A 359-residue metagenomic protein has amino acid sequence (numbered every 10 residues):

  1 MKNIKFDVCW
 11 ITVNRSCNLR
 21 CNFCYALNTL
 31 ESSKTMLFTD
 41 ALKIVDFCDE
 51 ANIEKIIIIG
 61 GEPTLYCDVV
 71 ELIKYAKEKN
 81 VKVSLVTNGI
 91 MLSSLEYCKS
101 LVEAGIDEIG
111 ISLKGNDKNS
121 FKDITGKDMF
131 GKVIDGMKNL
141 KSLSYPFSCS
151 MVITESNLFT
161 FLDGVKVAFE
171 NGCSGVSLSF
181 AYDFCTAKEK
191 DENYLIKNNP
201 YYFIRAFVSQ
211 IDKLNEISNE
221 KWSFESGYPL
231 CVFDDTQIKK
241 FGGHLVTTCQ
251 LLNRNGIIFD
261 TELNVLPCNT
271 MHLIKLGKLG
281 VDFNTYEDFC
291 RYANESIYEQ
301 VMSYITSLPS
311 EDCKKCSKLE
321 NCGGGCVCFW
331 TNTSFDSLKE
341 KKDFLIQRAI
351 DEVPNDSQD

Functional and structural regions predicted by a protein language model:
M1-E108: Conserved alpha-helical substructure of the radical SAM core
W10, N14, N18, V246 (+3 more regions): Residues immediately within or flanking Cys/His clusters that coordinate Zn2+ in small zinc-binding modules
T29, G61, K114, A181 (+1 more regions): Flexible loop residues that form catalytic and substrate-binding hotspots at small-molecule/glycan-binding clefts
F38-L42, Y66, L92-L95, K118 (+5 more regions): Structural motif corresponding to alpha-helix initiation and N-cap regions
F47, Y97-S100, D123, N139 (+2 more regions): Well-formed, non-transmembrane alpha-helical positions, independent of function
A104, S112-L266, T270-F283: Radical SAM enzyme [4Fe-4S]-AdoMet core and its adjacent flexible, acidic and glycine-rich loops/tails across
N264-V265, N269-D359: Flexible mid-to-C-terminal extensions adjoining Fe-S/redox cofactors in radical SAM and related proteins
